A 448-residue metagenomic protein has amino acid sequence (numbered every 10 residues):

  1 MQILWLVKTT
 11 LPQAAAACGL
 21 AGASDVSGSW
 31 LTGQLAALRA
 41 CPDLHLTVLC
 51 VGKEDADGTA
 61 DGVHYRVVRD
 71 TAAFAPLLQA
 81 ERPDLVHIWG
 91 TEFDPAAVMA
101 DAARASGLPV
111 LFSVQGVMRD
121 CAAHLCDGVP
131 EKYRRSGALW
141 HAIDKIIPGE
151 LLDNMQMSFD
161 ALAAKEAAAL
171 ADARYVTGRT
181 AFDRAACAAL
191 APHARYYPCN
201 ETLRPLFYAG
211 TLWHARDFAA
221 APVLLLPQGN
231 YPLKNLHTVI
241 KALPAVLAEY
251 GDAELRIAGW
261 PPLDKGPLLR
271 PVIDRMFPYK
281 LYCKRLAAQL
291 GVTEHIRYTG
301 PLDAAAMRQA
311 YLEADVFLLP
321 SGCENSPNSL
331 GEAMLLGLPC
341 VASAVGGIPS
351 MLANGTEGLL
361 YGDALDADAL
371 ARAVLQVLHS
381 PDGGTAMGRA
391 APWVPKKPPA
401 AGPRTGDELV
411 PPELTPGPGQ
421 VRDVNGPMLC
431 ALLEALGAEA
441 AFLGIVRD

Functional and structural regions predicted by a protein language model:
M1-D57, D61-R66: N-terminal subdomain of nucleotide-sugar transferases
L4, T177, A215-K234, I240-L243 (+1 more regions): Conserved donor-binding/catalytic core segment of Leloir-type glycosyltransferases
L78, P301, Q309-A314: Short alpha-helical donor nucleotide-sugar binding micro-motif in glycosyltransferases
L269-P301, A305: Nucleotide-activated donor-binding/catalytic signature segment of Leloir-type glycosyltransferases, i.e., the conserved
G322: Aromatic "clamp/platform" in nucleotide-sugar-dependent glycosyltransferases that forms part of the donor/acceptor
P339-A342: Short hydrophobic beta-strand element within catalytic cores of glycosyltransferases and related nucleotide-activated
P349-L375, D382-G383: Change "using UDP/GDP/dTDP sugars" to "using nucleotide sugars
T385-A401: A charged, aromatic-enriched C-terminal amphipathic alpha-helix characteristic of glycosyltransferases across folds
